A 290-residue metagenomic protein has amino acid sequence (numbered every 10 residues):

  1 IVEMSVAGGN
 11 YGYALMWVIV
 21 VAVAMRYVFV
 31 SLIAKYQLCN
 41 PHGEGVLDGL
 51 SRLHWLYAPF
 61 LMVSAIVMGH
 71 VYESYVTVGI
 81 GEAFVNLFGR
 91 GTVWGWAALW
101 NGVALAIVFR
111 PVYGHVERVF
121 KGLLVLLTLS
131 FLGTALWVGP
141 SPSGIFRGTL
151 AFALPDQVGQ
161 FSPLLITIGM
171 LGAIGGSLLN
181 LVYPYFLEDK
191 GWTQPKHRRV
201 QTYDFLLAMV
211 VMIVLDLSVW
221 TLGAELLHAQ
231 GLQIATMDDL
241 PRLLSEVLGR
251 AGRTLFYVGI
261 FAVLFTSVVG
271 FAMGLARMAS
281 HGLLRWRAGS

Functional and structural regions predicted by a protein language model:
I1-M25, L32, A235-L240: Transmembrane helix-boundary motif of multi-pass solute transporters/channels
V2-V6, H115, L178-V211, A229-P241: Hydrophobic, small-residue-rich membrane helices and short re-entrant helix-turn-helix hairpins that build
V18-L50, F60-Y72: Juxtamembrane transmembrane-helix boundary signature
Y27-C39, L187, V210-D239: Extracellular/periplasmic helix-exit of transmembrane alpha-helices
C39, Y57-G89, L264-L283: Hydrophobic transmembrane alpha-helices that form the core helical bundles of multi-pass secondary transporters
H54-V67, L99-W100, V158-L171, I213-V214 (+2 more regions): Select transmembrane alpha-helical segments in multipass membrane proteins
M62-V63, L87-F109, V125-L136, R287-S290: Transmembrane alpha-helical segments of multi-pass small-molecule transport proteins
V125-Q157, L164-Y185: Hydrophobic alpha-helical segments and their helix-loop junctions in multi-pass secondary transporters
